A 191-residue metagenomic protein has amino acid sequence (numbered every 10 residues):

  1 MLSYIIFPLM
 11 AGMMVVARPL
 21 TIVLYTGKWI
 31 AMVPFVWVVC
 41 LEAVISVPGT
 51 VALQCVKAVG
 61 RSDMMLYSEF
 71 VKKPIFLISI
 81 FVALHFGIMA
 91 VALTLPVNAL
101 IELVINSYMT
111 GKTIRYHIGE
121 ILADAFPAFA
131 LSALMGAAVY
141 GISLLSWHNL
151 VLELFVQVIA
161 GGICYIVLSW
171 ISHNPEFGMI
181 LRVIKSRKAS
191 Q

Functional and structural regions predicted by a protein language model:
M1-E69, R182-S186: Specific pore-lining/lateral-gate transmembrane helices of multi-pass inner-membrane transport and insertion machines
S3-F7, D124-S132: Select subsegments of transmembrane alpha-helices in polytopic membrane proteins, especially boundary-proximal
A11, V15-P19, L24, V51 (+6 more regions): Transmembrane alpha-helix boundary/anchor motif
V16-T21, Y25-W29, G60-R61, A83-I88 (+3 more regions): Short helix-capping/hinge motifs at transmembrane helix termini and TM-loop junctions
P34-G60, M64-K112, S132, Q157-G162: Short runs within selected transmembrane alpha-helices of multi-pass transporters and secretion channels
A58-S68, G119-F126, L150-L152: Short, amphipathic, aromatic/basic-enriched membrane-interface segments that mark the entry/exit of transmembrane
L77-F81, S132-H148: Hydrophobic alpha-helical transmembrane segments in multi-pass integral membrane proteins
Y108-G111, Y116-I118, A125, Y140-Q191: Membrane-proximal transmembrane or re-entrant/amphipathic helices at the cytosolic face
